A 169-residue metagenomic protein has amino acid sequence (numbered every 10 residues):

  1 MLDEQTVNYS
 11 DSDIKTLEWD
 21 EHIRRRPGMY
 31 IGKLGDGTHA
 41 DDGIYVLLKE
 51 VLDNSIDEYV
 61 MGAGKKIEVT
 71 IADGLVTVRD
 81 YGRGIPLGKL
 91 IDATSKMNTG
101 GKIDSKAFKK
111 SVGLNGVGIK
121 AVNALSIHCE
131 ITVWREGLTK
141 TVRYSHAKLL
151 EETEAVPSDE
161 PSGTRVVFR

Functional and structural regions predicted by a protein language model:
M1-R169: GHKL (Bergerat-fold) ATPase N-terminal catalytic module, capturing the glycine-rich phosphate-binding loop and acidic
